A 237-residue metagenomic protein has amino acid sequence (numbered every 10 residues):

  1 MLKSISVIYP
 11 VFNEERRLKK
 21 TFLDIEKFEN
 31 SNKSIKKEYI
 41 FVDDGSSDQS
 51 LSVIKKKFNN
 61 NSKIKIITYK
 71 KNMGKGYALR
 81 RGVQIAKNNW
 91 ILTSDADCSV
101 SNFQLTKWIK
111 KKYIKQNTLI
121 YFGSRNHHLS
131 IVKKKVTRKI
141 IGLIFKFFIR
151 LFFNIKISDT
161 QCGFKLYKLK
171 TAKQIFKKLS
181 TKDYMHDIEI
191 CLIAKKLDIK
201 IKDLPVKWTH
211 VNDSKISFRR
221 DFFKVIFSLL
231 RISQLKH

Functional and structural regions predicted by a protein language model:
S4-S6, E38, E189: Cell-envelope/extracellular polymer assembly enzymes that use nucleotide-activated donors
E14-N30: Short, well-formed alpha-helical segments that are part of the catalytic scaffolds of diverse glycosyltransferases
E14-R17, S46, K75, S101: Donor nucleotide-sugar binding loop of glycosyltransferases
R16-K20, D48-K56: Acidic helix N-cap motif at the loop->helix transition within catalytic regions of sugar-transfer enzymes
K37, L51-I85: Conserved donor nucleotide-binding strand/loop of the catalytic core
D43-S52, C98: A conserved acidic beta->alpha catalytic loop
Y69-I85, W90-T93, F103-Y184, V211-F227: Acceptor/aglycone-binding surface of glycosyltransferases and processive sugar-polymer synthases
K156, T181-K182, C191-K207: Catalytic donor-sugar/metal-binding loop of nucleotide-sugar-dependent glycosyltransferases
